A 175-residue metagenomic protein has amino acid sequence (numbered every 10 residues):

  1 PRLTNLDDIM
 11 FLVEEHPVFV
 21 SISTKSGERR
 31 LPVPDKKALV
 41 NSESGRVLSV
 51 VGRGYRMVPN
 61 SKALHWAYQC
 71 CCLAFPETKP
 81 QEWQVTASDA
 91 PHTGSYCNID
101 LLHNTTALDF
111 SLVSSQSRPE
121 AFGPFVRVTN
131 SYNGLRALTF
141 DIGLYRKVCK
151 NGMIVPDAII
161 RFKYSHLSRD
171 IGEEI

Functional and structural regions predicted by a protein language model:
P1-C70, A74: Feature for intrinsically disordered/low-complexity regulatory segments and propeptides
W66-I175: Intrinsic disorder/low-complexity polar-acidic segments
